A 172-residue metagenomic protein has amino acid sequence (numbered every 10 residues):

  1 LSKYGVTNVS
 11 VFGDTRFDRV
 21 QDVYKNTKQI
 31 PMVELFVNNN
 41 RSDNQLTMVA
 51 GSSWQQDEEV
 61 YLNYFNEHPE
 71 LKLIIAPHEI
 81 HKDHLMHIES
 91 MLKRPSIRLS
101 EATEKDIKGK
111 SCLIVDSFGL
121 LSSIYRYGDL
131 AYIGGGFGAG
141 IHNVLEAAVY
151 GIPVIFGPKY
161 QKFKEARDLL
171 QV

Functional and structural regions predicted by a protein language model:
L1-V172: Nucleotide-activated sugar donor-binding and catalytic core shared by glycosyltransferases and related lipid-linked
